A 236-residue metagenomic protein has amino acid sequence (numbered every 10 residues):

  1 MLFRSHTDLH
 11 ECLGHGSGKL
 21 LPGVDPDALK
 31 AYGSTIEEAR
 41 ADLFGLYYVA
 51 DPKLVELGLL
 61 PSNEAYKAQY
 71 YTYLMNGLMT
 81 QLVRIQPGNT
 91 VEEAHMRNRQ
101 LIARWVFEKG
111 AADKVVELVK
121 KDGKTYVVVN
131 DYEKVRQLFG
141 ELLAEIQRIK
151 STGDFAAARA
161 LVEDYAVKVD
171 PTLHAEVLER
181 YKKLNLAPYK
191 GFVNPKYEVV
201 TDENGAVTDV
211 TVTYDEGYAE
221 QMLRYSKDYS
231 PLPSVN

Functional and structural regions predicted by a protein language model:
T7, E11-G16, L43: Catalytic glutamate of the conserved HExxH
C12-V24, Y48, P52: Catalytic Zn2+-binding segment of zinc metalloproteases
G18-A39: Post-HEXXH active-site segment of zinc metalloproteases
S34-D51: An active-site-proximal "capping" alpha-helix that borders the catalytic cofactor pocket
L46-I146: Long, well-structured alpha-helical subdomains associated with metal-dependent extracellular/ecto-lumenal hydrolases
L118-N236: Non-catalytic terminal regions of proteins
